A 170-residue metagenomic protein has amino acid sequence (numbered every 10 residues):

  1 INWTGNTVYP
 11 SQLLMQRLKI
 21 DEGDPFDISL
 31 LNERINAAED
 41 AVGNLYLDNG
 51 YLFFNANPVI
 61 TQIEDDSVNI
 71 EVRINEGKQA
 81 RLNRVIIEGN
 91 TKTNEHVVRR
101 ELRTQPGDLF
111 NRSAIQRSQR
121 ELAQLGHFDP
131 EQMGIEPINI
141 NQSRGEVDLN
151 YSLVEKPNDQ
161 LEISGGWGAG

Functional and structural regions predicted by a protein language model:
I1-A169: Periplasmic polypeptide-binding modules associated with outer-membrane biogenesis and secretion
